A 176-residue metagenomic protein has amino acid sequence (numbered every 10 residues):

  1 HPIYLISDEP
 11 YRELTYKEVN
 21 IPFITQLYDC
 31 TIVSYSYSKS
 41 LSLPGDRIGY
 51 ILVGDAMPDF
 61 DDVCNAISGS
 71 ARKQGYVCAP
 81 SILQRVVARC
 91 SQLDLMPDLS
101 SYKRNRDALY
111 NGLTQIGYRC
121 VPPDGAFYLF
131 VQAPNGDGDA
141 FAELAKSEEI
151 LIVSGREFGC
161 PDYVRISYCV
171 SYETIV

Functional and structural regions predicted by a protein language model:
H1-V176: PLP-dependent class I/II
